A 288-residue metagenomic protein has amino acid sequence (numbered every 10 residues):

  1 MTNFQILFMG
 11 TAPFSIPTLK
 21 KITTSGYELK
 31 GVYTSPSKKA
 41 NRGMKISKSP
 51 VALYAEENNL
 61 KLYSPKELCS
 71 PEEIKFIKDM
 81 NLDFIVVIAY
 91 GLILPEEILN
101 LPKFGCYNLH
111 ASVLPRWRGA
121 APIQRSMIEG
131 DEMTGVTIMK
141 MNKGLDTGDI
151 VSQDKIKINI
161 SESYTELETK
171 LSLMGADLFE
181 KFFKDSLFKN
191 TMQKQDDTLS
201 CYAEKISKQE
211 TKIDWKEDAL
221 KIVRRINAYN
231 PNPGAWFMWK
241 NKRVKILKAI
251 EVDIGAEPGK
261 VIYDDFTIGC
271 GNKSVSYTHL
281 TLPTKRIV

Functional and structural regions predicted by a protein language model:
T2-G43: N-terminal Rossmann-like dinucleotide-binding module
F4, T24-E28, S35, F84-Y202 (+1 more regions): Donor/substrate-binding cores of folate-linked one-carbon enzymes
T11-F14, K66-C69, Y90-I93, V252: Short beta->alpha connector loops
I16, K20, T24, K75-K78 (+2 more regions): Amphipathic, non-transmembrane alpha-helical secondary structure
K39-N81: N-terminal glycine-/serine-/threonine-rich beta1-alpha1-beta2 phosphate-ribose binding loop of Rossmann-like
E204-E217: Acyl-group handling in specialized metabolite and lipid biosynthesis
K216-L280, R286: An anion-binding loop in the catalytic cleft
